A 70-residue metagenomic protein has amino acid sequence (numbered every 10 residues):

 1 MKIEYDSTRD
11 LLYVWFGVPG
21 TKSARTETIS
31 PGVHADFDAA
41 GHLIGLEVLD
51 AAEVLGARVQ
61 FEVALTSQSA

Functional and structural regions predicted by a protein language model:
M1-A70: Small, basic N-terminal interaction modules of short regulatory proteins
